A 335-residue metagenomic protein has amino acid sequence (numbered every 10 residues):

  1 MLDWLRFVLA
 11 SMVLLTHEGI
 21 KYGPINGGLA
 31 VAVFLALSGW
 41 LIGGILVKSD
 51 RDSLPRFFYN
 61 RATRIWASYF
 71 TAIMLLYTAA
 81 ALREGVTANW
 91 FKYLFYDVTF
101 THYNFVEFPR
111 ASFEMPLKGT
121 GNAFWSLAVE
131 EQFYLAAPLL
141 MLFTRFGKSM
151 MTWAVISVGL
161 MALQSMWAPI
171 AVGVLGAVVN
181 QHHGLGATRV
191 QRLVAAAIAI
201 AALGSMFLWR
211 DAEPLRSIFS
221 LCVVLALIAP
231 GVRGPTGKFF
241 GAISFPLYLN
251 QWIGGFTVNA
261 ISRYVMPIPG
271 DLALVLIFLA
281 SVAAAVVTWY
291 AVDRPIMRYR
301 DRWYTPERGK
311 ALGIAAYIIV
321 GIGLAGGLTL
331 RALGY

Functional and structural regions predicted by a protein language model:
M1-L2, V8-G28, G43-R56, V106-E114 (+4 more regions): Alpha-helical transmembrane segments in multi-pass integral membrane proteins
L2, R56-F57, I65, S126-L127 (+4 more regions): Alpha-helical transmembrane segments and their helix-entry boundary regions
W4-L14, T71, S149-I156, A195-A201 (+1 more regions): Alpha-helical transmembrane segments
L35-I45: Central hydrophobic cores of alpha-helical transmembrane segments in multi-pass inner-membrane proteins across all
P55, Y59-A72, M141: Alpha-helical transmembrane segments of multi-pass membrane proteins
W66-E131, I218-V223: Membrane-interface helix-loop-helix regions
N104-W167, T288: Hydrophobic alpha-helical segments with transmembrane-like composition
K310-L328: Internal/C-terminal transmembrane anchor helices
